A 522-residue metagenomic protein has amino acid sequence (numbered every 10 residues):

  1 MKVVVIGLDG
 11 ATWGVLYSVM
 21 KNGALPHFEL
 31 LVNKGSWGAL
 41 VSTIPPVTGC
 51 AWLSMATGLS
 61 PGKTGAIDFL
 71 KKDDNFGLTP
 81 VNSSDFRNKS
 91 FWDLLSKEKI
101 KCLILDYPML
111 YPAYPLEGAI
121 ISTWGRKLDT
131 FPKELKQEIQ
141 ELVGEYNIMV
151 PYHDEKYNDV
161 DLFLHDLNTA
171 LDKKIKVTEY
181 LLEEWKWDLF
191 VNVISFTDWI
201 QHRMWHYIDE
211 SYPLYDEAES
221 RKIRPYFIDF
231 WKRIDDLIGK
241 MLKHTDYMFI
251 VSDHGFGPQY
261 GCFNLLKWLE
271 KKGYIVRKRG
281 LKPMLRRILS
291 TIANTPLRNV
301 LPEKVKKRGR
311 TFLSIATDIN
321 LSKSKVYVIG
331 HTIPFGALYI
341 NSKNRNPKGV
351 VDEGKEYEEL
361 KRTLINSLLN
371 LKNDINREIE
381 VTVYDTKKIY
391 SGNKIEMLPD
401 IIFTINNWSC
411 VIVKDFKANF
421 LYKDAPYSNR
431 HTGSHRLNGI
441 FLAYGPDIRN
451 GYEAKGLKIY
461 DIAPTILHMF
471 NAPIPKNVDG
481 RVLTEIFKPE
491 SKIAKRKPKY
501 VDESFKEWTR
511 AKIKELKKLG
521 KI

Functional and structural regions predicted by a protein language model:
M1-T12, L16, L31, M55 (+9 more regions): Beta-strand elements within well-structured catalytic alpha/beta cores of enzymes that handle phosphate/sulfate esters
V15-W187, S195-H202, R287-V300, K304-T311 (+3 more regions): Active-site-proximal alpha/beta segments of enzymes that process anionic O-linked groups
Y17, F69-E98, L105, A113-G118 (+5 more regions): Secreted, luminal/periplasmic, and some membrane-associated catalytic domains that remodel anionic oxygen-ester
H27, S54, W268, T363-N370 (+4 more regions): Generic recognition of well-ordered alpha-helical segments
L164-F190, I200-I250, E353, Y357-N376: A long, amphipathic alpha-helix that forms part of the scaffold/cap immediately adjacent to metal-dependent active
I375-E396, A454-K455, D461, N471-V501: Polar, surface-exposed loop/tail segments that function as active-site lids or cofactor/substrate-recognition elements
N407-A463, H468-M469: Low-complexity, glycine/alanine/valine/leucine- and proline-rich hydrophobic stretches
K492-I522: Acidic, Ser/Thr-rich low-complexity intrinsically disordered segments
